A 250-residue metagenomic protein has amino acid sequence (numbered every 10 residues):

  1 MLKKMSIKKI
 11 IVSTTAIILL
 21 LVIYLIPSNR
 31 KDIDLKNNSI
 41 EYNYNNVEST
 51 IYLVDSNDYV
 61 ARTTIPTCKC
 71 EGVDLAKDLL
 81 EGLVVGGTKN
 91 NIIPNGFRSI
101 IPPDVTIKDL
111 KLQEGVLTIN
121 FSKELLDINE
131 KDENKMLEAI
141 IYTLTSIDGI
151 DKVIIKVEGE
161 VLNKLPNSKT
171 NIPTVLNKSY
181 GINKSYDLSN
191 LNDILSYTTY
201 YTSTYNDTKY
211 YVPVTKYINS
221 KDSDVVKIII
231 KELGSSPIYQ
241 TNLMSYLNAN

Functional and structural regions predicted by a protein language model:
M1-N250: Bimodal "functional hotspot" detector
